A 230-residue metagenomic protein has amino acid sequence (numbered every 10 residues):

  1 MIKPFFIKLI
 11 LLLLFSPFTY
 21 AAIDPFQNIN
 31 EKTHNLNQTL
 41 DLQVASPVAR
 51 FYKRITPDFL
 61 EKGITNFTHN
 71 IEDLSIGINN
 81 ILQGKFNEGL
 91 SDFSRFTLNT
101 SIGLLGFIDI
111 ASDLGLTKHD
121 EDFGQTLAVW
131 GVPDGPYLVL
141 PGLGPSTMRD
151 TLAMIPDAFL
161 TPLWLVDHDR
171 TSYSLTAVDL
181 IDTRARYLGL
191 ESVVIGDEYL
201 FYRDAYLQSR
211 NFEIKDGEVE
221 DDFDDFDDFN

Functional and structural regions predicted by a protein language model:
M1-L9: Bacterial N-terminal signal peptides that target proteins for export
S16-T19: N-terminal signal peptide c-region/cleavage motif recognized by signal peptidases
A22-N37: Short N-terminal segments immediately surrounding and downstream of signal-peptide cleavage
D24-Q27, Q125, W130-N230: A structured, mid-to-C-terminal "fold-capping" secondary-structure block
N35-V44, G77: Hydrophobic alpha-helical transmembrane segments
L42-L74: N-terminal, post-signal-peptide region of Sec/Tat-exported proteins
F59-L60, Q83-L90, S112-D113, E191-S192 (+1 more regions): Surface-exposed patches in mature extracellular/periplasmic domains of secreted proteins
N70, G77, L82-P145: Mid-length scaffold segments of soluble, non-membrane domains
